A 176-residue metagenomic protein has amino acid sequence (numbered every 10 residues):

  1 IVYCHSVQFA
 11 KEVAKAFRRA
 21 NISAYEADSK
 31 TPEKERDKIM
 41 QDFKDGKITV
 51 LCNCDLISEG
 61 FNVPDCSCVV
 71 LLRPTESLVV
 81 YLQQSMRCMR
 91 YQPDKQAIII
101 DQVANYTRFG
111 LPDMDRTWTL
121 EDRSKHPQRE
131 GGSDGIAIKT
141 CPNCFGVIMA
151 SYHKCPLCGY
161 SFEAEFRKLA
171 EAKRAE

Functional and structural regions predicted by a protein language model:
I1-F17: Conserved strand-helix element at the start of the C-terminal RecA-like helicase core
K11-E12, R18, I22-S58: Conserved helicase ATPase core of P-loop NTP-dependent helicases/translocases
L51-V69, M86-R90: SF2 helicase motor core recognition
E76-I98: Conserved SF2 helicase motif VI
Y91-A150: A conserved SF2-helicase RecA2
P142-N143, K154-Y160: Short, cysteine/histidine-rich loop/knuckle motifs that typically chelate Zn2+
G159-A170: Short Cys/His-rich micro-motifs in 6-15 aa windows
A175-E176: Accessory helical-bundle/CTD segments and flexible terminal tails appended to RecA-like ATPase motors
